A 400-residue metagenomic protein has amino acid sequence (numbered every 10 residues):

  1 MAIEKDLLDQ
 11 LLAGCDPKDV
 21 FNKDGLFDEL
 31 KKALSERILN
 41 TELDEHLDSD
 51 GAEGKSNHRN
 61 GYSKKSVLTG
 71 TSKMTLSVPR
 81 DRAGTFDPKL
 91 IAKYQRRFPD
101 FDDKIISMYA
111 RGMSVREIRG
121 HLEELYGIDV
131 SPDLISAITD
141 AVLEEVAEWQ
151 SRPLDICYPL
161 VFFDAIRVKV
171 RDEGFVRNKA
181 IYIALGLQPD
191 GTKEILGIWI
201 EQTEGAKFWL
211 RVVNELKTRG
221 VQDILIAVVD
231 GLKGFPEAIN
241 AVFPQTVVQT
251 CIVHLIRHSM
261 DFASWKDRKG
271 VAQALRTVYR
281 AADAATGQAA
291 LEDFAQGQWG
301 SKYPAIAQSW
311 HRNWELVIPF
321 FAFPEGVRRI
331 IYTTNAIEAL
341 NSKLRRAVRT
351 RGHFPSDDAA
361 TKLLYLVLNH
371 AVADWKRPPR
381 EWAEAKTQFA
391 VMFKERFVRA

Functional and structural regions predicted by a protein language model:
M1-A92: Short, conserved DNA-binding cores of transcription-related domains
V20, D24, D28-K32, Q95 (+8 more regions): Conserved phosphate/pyrophosphate-binding and hydrolysis machinery centered on Walker-type P-loop NTPases, extending
P79-R82, K89-Q95, I128-P132, A137-V229 (+3 more regions): RNase H-like nuclease fold core
D100-G112: Short, amphipathic alpha-helical "recognition" segments used to contact nucleic acids or chromatin
R116-G127: DNA-recognition alpha helix
I226-K233, A238-A274: Conserved beta-strand -> loop -> alpha-helix junction used to position metal-binding or nucleic-acid-contacting
T277-A400: Acidic/histidine-rich catalytic cores and adjacent linkers of DNA breakage/strand-transfer/modification proteins
